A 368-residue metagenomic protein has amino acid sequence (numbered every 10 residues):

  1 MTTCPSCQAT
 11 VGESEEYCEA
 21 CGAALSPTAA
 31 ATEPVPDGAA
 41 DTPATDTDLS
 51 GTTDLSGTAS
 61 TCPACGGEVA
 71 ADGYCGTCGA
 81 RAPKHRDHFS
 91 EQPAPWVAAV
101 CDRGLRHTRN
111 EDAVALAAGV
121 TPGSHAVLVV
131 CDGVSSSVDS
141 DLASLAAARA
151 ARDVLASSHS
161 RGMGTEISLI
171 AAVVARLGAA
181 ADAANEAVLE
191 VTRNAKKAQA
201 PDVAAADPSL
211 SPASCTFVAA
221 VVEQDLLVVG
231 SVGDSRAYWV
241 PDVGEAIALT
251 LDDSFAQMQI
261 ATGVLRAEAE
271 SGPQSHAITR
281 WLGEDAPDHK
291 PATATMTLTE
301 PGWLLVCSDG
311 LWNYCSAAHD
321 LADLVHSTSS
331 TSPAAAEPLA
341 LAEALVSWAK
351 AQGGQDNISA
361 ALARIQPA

Functional and structural regions predicted by a protein language model:
M1-A368: PP2C/PPM-type serine/threonine phosphatase catalytic domain
